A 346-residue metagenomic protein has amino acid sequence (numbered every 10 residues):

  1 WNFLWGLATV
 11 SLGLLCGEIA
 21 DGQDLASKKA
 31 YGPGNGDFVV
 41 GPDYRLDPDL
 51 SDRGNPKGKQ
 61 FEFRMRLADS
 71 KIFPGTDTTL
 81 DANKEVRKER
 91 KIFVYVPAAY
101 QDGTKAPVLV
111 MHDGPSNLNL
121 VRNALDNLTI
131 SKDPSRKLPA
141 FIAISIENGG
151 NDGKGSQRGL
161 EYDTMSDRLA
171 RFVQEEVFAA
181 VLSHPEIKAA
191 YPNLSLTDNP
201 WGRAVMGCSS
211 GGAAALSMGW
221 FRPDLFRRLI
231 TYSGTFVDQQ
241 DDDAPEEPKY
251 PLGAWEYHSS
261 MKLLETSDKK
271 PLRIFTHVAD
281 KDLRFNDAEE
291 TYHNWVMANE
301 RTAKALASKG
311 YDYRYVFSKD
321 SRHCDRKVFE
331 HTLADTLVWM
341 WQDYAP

Functional and structural regions predicted by a protein language model:
W5-L14: Bacterial N-terminal signal peptides
Q23-P346: Non-catalytic cap/lid and distal C-terminal segments of serine-dependent acyl enzymes
